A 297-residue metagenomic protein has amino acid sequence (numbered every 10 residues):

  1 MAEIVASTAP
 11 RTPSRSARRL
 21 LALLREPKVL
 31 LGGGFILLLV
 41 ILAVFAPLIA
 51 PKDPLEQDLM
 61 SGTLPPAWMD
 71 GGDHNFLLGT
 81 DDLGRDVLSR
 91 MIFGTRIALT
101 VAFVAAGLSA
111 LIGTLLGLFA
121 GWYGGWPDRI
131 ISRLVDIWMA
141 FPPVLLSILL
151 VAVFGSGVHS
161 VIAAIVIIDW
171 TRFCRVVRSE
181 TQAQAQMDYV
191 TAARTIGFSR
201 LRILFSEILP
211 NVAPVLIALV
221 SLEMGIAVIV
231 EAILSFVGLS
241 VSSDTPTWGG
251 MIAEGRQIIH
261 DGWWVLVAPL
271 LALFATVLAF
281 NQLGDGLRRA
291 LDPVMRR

Functional and structural regions predicted by a protein language model:
M1-L37, Q282-R297: Transmembrane alpha-helical segments of polytopic membrane transport and secretion proteins
E3-L20, D73-D86, Y123, L201-F205 (+1 more regions): Short, membrane-interfacial amphipathic segments enriched in basic
A6-A9, A43, P47-A50, S61-G62 (+5 more regions): Generic N-terminal simple sequence motifs
T12, P65-M69, G225: Short linear motifs in intrinsically disordered
R25, L83-R297: Alpha-helical transmembrane segments of integral membrane proteins, especially multi-pass inner/plasma-membrane
L30-P47, T114, F274: Short, strongly hydrophobic transmembrane alpha-helices
L38, L42-T80, L239-T245: Hydrophobic alpha-helical transmembrane segments of membrane transport/permease proteins and related membrane-embedded
